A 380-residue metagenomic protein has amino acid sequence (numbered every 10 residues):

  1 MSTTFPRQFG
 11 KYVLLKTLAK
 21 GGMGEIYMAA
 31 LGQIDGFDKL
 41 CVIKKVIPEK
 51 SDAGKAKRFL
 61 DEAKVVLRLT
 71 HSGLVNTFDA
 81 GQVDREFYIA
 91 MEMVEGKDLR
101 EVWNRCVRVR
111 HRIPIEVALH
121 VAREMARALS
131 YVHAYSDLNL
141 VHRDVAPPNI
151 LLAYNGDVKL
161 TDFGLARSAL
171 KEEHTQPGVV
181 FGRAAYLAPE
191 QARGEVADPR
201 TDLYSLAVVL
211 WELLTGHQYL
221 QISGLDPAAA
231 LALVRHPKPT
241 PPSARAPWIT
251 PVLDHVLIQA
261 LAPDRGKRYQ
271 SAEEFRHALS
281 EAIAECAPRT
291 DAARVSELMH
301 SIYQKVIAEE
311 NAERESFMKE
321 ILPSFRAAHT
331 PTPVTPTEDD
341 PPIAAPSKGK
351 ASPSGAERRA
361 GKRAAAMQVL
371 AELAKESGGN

Functional and structural regions predicted by a protein language model:
E25: Conserved N-lobe ATP-binding subsite of Hanks-type protein kinase domains, especially the beta3 VAIK lysine
I47-R68: AlphaC helix of the eukaryotic protein kinase fold
A80: Activation-segment/catalytic-loop signature of the eukaryotic protein kinase fold
D84-D98, V102: Conserved short submotifs of the Hanks-type protein kinase catalytic core that shape the nucleotide-binding pocket
A126-L140: Protein kinase catalytic-loop region centered on the HRD/HxD motif
L151, A185-T330, V334-P336, V369: C-terminal lobe helix-coil module of Hanks-type protein kinase domains
